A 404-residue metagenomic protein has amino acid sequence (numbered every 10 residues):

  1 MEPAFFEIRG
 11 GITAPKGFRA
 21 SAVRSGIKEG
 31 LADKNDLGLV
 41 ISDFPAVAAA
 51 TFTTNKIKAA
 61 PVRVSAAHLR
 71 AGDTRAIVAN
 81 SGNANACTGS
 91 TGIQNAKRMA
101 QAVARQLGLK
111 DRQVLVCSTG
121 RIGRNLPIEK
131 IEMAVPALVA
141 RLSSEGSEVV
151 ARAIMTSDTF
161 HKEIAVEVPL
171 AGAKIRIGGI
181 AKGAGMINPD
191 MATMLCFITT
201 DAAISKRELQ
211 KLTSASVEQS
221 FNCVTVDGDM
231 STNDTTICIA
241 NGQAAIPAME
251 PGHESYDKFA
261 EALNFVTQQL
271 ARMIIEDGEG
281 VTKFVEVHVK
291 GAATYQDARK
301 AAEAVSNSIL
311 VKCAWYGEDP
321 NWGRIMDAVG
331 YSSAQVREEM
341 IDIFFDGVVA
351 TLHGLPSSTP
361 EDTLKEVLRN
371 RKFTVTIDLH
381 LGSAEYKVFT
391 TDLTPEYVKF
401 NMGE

Functional and structural regions predicted by a protein language model:
M1-N80, A84-Q94, A104-E404: A structural signal for small-residue-enriched, beta-sheet-centric alpha/beta enzyme cores and oligomeric scaffold folds
